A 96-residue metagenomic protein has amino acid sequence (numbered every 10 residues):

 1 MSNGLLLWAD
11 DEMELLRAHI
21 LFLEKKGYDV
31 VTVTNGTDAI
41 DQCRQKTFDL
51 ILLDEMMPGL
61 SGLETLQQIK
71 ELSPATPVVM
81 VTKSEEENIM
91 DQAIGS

Functional and structural regions predicted by a protein language model:
M1-L5: Non-catalytic signal-transmission and effector/linker regions of two-component phosphorelay proteins
M13-V31: Two-component/phosphorelay signaling modules centered on CheY-like receiver
T34-D38, S61-E64: Acidic catalytic/metal-coordinating carboxylates
D41, L63-P74: Short amphipathic alpha-helix used as the core "switch/output" element in two-component signaling
K46-L52: Active-site beta3 strand of CheY-like receiver
M57: Receiver (REC) domain active-site loop signature in two-component systems and cognate sites in sensor histidine kinases
E64, E85-S96: Alpha4 helix (beta4-alpha4-beta5 surface) of REC/receiver domains from two-component response regulators
